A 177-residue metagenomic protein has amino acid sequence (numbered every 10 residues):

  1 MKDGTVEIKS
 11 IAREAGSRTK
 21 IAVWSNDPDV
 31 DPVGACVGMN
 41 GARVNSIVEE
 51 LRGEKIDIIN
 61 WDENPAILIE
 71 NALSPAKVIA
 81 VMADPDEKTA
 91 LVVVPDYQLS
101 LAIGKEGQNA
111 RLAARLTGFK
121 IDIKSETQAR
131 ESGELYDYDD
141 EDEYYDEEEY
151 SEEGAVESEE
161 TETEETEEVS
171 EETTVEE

Functional and structural regions predicted by a protein language model:
M1-E177: RNA-contacting regions in translation and RNA-metabolism proteins, encompassing KH/S1 modules where present
